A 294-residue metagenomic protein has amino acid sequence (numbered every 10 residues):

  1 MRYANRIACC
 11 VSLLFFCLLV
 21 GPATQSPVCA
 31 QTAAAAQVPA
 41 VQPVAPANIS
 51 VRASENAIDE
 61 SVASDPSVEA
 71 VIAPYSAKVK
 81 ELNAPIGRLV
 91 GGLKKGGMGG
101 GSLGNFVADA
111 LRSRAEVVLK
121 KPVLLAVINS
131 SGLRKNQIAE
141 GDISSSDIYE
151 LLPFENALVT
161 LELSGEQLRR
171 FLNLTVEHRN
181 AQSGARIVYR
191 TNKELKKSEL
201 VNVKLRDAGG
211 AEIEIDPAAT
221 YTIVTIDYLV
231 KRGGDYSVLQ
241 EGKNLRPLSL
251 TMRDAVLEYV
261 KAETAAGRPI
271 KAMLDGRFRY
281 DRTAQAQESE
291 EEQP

Functional and structural regions predicted by a protein language model:
M1-R6: N-terminal secretory signal peptides that target proteins for export/translocation
C10-P22: Bacterial N-terminal signal peptides
S12, T24, A70, E288-E292: Disulfide-bonded cysteine motifs in exported proteins
V20, I86, V90-G91, M98 (+3 more regions): Feature targets compositionally biased, intrinsically disordered low-complexity regions with long contiguous runs
G21-A35: Signal peptide processing junction and immediate N-terminal pro/mature segment of secreted/exported proteins
T32-E60, G101, N105-P294: Feature captures C-terminal
V62-V90: N-terminal, Lys/Arg- and Ser/Thr-rich interaction peptides
K80-M98, Y236-G242: Acidic/histidine-rich, surface-exposed loop or edge segments in extracytoplasmic proteins
